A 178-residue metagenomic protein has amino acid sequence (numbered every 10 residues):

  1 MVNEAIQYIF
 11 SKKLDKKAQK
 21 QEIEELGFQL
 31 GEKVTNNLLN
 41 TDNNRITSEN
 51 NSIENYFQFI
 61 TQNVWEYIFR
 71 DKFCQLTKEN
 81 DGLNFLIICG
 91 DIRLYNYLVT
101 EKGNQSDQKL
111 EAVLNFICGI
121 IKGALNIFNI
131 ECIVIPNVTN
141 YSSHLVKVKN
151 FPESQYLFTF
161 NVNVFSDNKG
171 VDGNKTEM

Functional and structural regions predicted by a protein language model:
M1-E111, Q155-T159, V164-M178: N-terminal accessory segment detector
F73-T77, I133-V138: Short amphipathic beta-strand and strand-loop transition segments with alternating hydrophobic
K78-N80, I127, T139-Y141: A generic structural signal for short, non-catalytic loop/turn and secondary-structure boundary residues
N84, K122, E131, S143-L145: Beta-strand-rich binding-surface signature of beta-sandwich/beta-barrel folds used to engage anionic ligands
V113, I117-E131: Mixed-charge, glycine-accented linear interaction segment located at domain edges/termini
V134-F151, Y156-V162: Beta-rich nucleic-acid/ligand-interaction surfaces
